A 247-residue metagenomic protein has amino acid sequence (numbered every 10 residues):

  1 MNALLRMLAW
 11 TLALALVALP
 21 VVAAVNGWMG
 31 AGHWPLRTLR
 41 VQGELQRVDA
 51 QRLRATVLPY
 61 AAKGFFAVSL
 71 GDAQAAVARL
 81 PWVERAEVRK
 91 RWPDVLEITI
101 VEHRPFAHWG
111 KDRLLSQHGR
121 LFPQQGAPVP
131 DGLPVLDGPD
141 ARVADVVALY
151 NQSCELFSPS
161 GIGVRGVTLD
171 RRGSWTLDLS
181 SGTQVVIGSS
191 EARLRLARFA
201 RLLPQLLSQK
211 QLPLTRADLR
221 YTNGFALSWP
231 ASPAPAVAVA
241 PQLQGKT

Functional and structural regions predicted by a protein language model:
M1-R40, R47-G64, V68-A75, R79 (+1 more regions): Charged, solvent-exposed interaction patches on well-folded alpha/beta domains that mediate macromolecular contacts
